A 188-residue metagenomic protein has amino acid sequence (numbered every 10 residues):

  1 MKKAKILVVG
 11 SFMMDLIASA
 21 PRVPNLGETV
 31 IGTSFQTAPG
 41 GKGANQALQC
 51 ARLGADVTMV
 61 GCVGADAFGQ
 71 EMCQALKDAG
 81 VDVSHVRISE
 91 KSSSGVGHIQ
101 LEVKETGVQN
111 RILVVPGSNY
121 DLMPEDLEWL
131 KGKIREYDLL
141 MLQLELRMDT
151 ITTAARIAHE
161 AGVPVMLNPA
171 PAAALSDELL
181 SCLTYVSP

Functional and structural regions predicted by a protein language model:
M1-L26: Positively charged, low-complexity intrinsically disordered leader regions
P21-G43: Short catalytic helix/loop segments, enriched in acidic residues and glycine and frequently bearing histidine
E28-V30, T37, R52-D138: Conserved N-terminal subdomain of the carbohydrate kinase-like
Q46-Q49, Q143-E145: Glutamine-centric residue-chemistry signal
A51-R52, H159: Gly/Ala-rich phosphate-binding loop of Rossmann-like dinucleotide-binding domains, activating on the conserved
D126-E128, L139-P188: Conserved beta-alpha-beta core of the PfkB/ribokinase-like small-molecule kinase fold
